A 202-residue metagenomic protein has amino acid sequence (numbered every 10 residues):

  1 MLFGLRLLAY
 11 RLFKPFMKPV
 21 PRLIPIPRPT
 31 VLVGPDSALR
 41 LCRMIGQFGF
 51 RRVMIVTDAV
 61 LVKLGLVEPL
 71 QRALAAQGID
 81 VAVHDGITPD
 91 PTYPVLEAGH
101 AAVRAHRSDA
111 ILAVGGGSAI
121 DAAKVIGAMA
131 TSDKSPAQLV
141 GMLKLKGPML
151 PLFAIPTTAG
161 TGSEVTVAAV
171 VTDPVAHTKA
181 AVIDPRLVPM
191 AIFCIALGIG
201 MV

Functional and structural regions predicted by a protein language model:
M1-V83: An N-terminal, well-structured beta->alpha segment
M17-K18, L39-R43, E97-H100, A137-G141 (+1 more regions): A generic local structural motif
L32-V33, H84-I87, F193-I195: Hydrophobic residues at beta-strand termini and immediately following loops that shape nucleotide-binding pockets
G49, D80, R107, L187-V188: Short loop/turn motifs at secondary-structure junctions
M54-I55, A110-L112, F153: Conserved beta-strand elements of the Class I
V62-K134, K144: N-terminal small/polar loop signature for handling phosphorylated ligands or for N-terminal nucleophile
T131-V202: A glycine/threonine-rich phosphate-anchoring loop and its flanking beta-alpha core in nucleotide/phosphate-binding
